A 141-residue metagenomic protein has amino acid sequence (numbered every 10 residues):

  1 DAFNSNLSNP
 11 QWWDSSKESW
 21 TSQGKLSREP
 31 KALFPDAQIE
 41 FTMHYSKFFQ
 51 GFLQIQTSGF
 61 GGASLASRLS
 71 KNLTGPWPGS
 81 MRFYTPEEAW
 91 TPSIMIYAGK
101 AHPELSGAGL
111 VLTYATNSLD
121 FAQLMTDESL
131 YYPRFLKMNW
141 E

Functional and structural regions predicted by a protein language model:
D1-E40, Y45-T91, G107, A115-E141: Beta-rich carbohydrate-recognition and catalytic domains
I39-T42, Y97-P103: Beta-propeller and closely related beta-sheet repeat lectin domains
